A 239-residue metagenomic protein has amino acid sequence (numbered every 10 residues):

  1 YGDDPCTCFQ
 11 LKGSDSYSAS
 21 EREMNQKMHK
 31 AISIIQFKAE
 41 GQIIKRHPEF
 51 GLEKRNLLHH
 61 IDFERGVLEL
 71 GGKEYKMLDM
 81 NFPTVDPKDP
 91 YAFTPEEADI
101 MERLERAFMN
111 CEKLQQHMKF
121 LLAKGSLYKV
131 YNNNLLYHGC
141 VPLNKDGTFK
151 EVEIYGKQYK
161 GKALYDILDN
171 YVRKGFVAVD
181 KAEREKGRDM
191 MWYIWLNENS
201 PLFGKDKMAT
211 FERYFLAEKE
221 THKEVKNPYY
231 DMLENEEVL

Functional and structural regions predicted by a protein language model:
Y1-L239: Feature recognizes metal-dependent phosphohydrolase scaffolds
